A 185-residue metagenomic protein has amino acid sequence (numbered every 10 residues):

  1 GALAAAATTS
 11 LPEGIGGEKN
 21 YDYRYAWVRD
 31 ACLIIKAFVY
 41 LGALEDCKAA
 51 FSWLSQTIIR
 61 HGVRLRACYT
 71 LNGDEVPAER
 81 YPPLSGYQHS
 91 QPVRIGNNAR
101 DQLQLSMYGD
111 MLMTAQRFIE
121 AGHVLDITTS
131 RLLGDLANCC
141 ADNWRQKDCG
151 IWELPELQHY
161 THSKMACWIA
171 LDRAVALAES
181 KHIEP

Functional and structural regions predicted by a protein language model:
G1-P185: Acidic, mature catalytic/reactive cores of soluble proteins
